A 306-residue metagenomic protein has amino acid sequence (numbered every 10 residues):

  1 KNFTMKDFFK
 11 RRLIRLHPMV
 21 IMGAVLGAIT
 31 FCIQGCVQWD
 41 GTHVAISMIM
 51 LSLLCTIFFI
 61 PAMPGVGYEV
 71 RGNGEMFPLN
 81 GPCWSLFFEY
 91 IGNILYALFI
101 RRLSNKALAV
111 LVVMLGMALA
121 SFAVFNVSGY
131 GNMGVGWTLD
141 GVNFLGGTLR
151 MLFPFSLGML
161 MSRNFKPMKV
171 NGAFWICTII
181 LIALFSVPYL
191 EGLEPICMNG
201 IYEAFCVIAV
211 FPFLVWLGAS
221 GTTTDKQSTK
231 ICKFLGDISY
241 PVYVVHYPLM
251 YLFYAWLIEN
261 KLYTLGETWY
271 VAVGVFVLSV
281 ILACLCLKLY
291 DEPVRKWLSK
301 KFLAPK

Functional and structural regions predicted by a protein language model:
K1-D7, G65-E69, F99-L103, G134-L282 (+2 more regions): Alpha-helical transmembrane segments in multi-pass integral membrane proteins
D7-F8, L16, S85, L108-V110: Alpha-helical transmembrane segments and their helix-entry boundary regions
R11-R12, E89, V112: Residue-level recognition of transmembrane alpha-helices in multi-pass small-molecule transporters/permeases
R12, L16-V20, I238-V245: Loop-to-transmembrane-helix entry motif
L16-Y90, A118-G136, G141, F205-A219: Membrane-interface helix-loop-helix regions
A28-I29, I94-L98, M159-L160: Alpha-helical transmembrane segments of multipass membrane proteins
I29, M114-S128, T178-G192: Aromatic-anchored segments of alpha-helical transmembrane domains
E75-I100, G147, M151-F153: Function-critical hydrophobic alpha-helical transmembrane segments in multi-pass membrane proteins
